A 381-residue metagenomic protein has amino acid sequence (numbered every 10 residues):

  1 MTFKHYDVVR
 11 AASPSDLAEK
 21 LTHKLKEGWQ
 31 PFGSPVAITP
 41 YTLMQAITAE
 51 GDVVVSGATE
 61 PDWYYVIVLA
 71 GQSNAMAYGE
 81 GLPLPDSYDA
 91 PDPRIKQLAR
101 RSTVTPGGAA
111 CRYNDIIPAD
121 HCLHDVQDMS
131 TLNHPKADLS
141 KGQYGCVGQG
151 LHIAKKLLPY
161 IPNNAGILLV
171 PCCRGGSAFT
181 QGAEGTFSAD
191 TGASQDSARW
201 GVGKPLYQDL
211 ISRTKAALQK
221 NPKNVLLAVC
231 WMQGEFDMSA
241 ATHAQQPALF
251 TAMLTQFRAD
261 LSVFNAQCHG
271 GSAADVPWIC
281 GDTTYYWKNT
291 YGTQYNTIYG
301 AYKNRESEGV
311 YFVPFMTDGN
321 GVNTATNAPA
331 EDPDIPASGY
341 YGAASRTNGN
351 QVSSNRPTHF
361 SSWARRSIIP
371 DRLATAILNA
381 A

Functional and structural regions predicted by a protein language model:
M1-S56: Terminus-proximal functional modules
V54-A381: Cell-envelope and extracellular/periplasmic
